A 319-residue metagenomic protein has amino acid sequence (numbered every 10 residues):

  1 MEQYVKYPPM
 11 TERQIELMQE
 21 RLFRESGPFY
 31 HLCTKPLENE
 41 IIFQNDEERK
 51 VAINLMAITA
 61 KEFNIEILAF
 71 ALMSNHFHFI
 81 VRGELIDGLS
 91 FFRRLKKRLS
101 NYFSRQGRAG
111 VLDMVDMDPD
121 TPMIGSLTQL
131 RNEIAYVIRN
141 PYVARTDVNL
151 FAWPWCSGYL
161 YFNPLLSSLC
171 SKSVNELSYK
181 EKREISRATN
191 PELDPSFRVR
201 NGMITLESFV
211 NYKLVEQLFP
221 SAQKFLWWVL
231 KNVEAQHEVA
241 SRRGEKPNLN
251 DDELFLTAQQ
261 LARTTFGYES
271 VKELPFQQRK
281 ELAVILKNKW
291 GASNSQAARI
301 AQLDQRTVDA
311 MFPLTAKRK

Functional and structural regions predicted by a protein language model:
M1-A69, E84-K319: Short Pro-Cys-Gly-centered "Cys-loop" motif that presents a nucleophilic cysteine in a tight turn
H76-G83: Short beta-strand->loop micro-motif that forms the acidic, two-metal-ion catalytic signature in nucleotide-processing
